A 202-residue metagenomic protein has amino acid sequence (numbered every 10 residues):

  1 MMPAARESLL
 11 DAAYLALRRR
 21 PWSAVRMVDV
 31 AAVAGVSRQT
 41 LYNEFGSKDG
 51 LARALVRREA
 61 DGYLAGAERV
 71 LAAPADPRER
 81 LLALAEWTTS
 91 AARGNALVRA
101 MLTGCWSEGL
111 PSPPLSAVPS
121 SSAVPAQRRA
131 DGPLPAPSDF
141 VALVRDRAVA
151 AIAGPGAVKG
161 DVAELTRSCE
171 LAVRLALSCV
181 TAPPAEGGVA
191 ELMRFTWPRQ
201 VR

Functional and structural regions predicted by a protein language model:
M1-R20, A24-V33, G50-R53: Basic, helix-initiating cap at the start of DNA-binding domains
V36-F45: Short hydrophobic/aromatic patch on the recognition helix
R53-A54, A65: Short, Lys/Arg-enriched C-terminal cap helix and immediately downstream tail that follows
E59-L81: Amphipathic alpha-helical linker/stalk segments
R78-R202: An extended, acidic
